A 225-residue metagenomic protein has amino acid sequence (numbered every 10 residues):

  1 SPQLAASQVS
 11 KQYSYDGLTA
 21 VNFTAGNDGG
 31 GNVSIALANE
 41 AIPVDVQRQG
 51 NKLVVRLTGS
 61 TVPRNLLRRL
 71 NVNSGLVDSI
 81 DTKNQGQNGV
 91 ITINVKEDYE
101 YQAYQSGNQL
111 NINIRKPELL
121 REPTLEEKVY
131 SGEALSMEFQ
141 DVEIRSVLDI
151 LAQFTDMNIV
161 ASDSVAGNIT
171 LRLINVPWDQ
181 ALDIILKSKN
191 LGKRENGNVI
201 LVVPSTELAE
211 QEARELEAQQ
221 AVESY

Functional and structural regions predicted by a protein language model:
P2-N32, A38-Y225: Sec-dependent N-terminal signal peptides of Gram-negative outer-membrane/periplasmic proteins
